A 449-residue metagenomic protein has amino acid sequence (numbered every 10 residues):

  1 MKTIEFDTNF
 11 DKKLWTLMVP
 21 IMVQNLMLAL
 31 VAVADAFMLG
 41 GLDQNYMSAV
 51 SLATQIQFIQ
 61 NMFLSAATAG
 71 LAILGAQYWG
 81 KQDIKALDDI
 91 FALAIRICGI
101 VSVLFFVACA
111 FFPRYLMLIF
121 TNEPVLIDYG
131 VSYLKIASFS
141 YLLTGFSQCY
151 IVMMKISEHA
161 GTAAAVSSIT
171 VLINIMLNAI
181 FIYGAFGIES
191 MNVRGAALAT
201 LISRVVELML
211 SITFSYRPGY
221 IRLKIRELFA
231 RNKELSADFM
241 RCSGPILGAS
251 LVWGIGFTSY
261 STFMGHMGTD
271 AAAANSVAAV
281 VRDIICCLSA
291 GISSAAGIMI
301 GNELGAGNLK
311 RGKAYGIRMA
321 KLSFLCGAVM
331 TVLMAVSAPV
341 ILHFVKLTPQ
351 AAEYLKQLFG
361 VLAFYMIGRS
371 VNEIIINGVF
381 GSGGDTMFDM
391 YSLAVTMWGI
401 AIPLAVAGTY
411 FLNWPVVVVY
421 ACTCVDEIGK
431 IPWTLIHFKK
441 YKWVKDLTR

Functional and structural regions predicted by a protein language model:
M1-I21, G75-L142, I188-G244, I300-M366 (+1 more regions): Short alpha-helical transmembrane segments in multi-pass integral membrane proteins
F6-F37, G41-L42, Q55-G70, L74 (+6 more regions): N-terminal transmembrane alpha-helices
T16-D35, I136, T170, S203-E207 (+4 more regions): Transmembrane helical elements of multi-pass membrane transporters/channels
I21, N25, A36-F37, T54 (+17 more regions): Transmembrane alpha-helix boundary and packing residues in multipass membrane permease domains and related
L26, L30-S48, M117-P124, I180-M191 (+4 more regions): Helix-terminus/linker motif at the lipid-water interface of multi-pass membrane proteins
M27, V31, Q60-L64, L104 (+13 more regions): Residue-level hotspots within pore-lining transmembrane alpha-helices of multi-pass secondary transporters
M47-A110, T144-A163, S261, A274-A338 (+1 more regions): Small-residue-rich hydrophobic transmembrane alpha-helices
T68, A137-I156, A163-N174, A196-I212 (+5 more regions): Short runs within selected transmembrane alpha-helices of multi-pass transporters and secretion channels
